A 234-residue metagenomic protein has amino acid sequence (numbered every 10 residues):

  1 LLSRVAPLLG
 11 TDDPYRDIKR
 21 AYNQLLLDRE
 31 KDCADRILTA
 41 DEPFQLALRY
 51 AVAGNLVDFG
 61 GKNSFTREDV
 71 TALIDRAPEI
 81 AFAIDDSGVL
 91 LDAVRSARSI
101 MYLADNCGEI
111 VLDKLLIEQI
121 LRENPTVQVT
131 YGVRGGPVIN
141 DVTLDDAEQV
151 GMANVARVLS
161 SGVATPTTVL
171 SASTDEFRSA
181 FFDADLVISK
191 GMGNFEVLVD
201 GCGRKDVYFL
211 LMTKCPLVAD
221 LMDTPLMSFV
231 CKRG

Functional and structural regions predicted by a protein language model:
L1-A97: Electropositive, gly/pro-rich neighborhoods at or near active sites that engage anionic ligands
V94, L121-R122, V199: N-terminal cationic-hydrophobic initiation segments that often serve targeting/anchoring roles
R98-S99, T126-T130, D206: Residues at the starts of beta-strands that form the adenosine-phosphate
S99-M101, D185-L186: Structural motif
D105-K114, G136-V138, M192-E196: Gly/Ser/Thr-rich loops at beta-strand to alpha-helix junctions that form or flank small-molecule/cofactor-binding
N106-P125, T130: Histidine-anchored nucleotide/phosphate-binding helix
V133-G135, T143-G234: C-terminal functional extensions of proteins
